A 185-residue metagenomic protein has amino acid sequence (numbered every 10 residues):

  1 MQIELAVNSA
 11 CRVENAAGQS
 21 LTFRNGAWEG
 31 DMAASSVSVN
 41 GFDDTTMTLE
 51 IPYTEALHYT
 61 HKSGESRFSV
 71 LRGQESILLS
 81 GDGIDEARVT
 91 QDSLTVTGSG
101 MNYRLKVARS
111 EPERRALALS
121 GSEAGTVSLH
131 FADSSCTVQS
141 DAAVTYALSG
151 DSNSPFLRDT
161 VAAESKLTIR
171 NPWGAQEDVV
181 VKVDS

Functional and structural regions predicted by a protein language model:
Q2-S185: Extracellular glycoprotein-like low-complexity segments
